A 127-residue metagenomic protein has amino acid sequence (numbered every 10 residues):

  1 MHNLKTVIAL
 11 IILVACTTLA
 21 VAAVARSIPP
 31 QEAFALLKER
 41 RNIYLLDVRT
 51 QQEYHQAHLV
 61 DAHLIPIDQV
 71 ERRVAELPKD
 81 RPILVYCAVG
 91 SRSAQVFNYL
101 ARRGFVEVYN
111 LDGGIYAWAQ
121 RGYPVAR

Functional and structural regions predicted by a protein language model:
H2-I43, Q51-P82, S91-R127: Rhodanese-like catalytic fold shared by cysteine-dependent sulfurtransferases and DSP/PTP-type phosphatases
L46: Active-site flanking residues adjacent to catalytic metal/cofactor-binding acidic residues
Y86-C87: Metallo-beta-lactamase
